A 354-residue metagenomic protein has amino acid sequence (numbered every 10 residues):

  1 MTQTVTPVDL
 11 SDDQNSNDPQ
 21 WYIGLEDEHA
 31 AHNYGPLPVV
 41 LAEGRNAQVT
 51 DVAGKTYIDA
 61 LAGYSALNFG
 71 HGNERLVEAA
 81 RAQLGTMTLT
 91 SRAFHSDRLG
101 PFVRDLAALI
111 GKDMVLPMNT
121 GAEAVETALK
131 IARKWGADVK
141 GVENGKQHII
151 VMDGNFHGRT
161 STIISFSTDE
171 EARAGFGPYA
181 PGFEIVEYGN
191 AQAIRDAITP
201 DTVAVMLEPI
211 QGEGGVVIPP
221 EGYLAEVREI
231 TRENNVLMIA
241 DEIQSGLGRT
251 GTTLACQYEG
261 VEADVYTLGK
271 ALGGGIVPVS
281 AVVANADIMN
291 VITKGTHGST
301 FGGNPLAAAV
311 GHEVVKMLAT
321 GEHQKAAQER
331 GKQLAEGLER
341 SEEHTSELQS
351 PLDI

Functional and structural regions predicted by a protein language model:
T2-E342, S346, S350: Conserved N-terminal phosphate-binding loop of PLP-dependent enzymes in the Aspartate aminotransferase
